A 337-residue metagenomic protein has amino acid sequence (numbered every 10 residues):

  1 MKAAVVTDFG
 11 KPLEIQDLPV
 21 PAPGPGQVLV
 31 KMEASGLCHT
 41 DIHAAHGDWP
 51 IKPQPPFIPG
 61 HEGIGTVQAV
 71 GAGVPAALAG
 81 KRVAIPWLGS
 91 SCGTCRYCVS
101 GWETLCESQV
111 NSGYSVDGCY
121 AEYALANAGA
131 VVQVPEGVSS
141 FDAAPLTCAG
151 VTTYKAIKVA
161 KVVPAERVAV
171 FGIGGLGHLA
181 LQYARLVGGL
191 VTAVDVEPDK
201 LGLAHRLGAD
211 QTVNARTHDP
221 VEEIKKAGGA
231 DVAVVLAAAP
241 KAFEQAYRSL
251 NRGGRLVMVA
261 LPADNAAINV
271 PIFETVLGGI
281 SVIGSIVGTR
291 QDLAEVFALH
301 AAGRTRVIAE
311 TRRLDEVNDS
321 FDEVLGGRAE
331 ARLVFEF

Functional and structural regions predicted by a protein language model:
M1, P198, E244-R248, R290-F337: C-terminal hydrophobic helical "lid"/dimerization subdomain of Rossmann-like NAD(P)H-dependent oxidoreductases
P21-S35, D48-R96, A130-V138: Glycine-rich beta-strand-centered segment in the early N-terminal region that forms part of a ligand/cofactor-binding
A34, P86, A215, V234-A237 (+1 more regions): Short, well-ordered coil/turn residues at beta-beta hairpins and beta-strand->alpha-helix junctions within
E62, K81-R82, Y97, Y123 (+3 more regions): Residue-level marker of beta-strand positions
A76-A77, L88-V132: Cysteine-cluster motifs in flexible loop/terminal segments that predominantly coordinate metals
L78-A79, V83, G129, E136-E223: Mid-domain Rossmann-like dinucleotide-binding core that forms the NAD(H)/NADP(H) cofactor-binding site
A160-P164, G202-S281, A302: Glycine-rich cofactor phosphate-binding loops and adjacent beta1-alpha1 units of small-molecule cofactor enzyme domains
E197, P262, G288: Residues in the short beta-alpha loop(s) of Rossmann-like NAD(P)-binding domains
